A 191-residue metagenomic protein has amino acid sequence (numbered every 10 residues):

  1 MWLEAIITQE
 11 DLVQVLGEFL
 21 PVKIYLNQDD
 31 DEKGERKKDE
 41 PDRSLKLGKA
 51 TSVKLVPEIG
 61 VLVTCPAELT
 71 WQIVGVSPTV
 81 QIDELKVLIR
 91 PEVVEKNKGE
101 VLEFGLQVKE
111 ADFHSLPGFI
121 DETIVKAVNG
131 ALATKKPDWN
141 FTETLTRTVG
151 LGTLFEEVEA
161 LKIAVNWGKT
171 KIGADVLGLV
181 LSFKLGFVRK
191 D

Functional and structural regions predicted by a protein language model:
M1-D191: Extracellular/lumenal and peripheral-membrane lipid-interaction modules
